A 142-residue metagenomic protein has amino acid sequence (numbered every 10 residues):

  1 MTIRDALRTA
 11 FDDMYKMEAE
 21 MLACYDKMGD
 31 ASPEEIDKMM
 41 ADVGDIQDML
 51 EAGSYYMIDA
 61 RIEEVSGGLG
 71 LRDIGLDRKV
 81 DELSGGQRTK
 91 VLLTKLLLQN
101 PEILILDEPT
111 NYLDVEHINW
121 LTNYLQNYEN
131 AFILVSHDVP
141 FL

Functional and structural regions predicted by a protein language model:
M1-L142: ABC ATP-binding cassette signature C-motif
